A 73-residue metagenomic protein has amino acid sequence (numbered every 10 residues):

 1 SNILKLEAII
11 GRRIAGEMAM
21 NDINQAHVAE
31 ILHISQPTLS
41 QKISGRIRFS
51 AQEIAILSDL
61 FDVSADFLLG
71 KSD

Functional and structural regions predicted by a protein language model:
S1-I23: A short, Lys/Arg-rich alpha-helix, primarily the initiator
E17, A51-Q52: Short, Lys/Arg-enriched C-terminal cap helix and immediately downstream tail that follows
M18, A29, S58: The alpha-helix within a helix-turn-helix
D22-Q41: Short alpha-helical DNA-recognition segment
I43, E53, S72: DNA major-groove recognition helix of helix-turn-helix
Q52-F67: DNA major-groove recognition helix of helix-turn-helix/homeodomain DNA-binding modules
F67-D73: Short amphipathic recognition helices of helix-turn-helix/homeodomain-type DNA-binding modules
